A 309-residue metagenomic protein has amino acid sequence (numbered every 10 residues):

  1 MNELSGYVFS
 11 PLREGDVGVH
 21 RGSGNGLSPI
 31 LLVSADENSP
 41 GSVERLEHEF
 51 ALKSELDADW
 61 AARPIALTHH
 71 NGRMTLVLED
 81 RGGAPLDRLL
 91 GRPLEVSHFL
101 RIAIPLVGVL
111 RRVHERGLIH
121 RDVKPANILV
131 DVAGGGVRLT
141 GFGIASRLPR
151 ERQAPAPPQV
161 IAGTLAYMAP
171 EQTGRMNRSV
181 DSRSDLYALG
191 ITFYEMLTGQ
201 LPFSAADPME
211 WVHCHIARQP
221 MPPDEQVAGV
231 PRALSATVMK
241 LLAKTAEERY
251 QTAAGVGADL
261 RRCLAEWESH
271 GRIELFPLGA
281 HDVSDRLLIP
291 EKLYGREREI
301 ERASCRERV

Functional and structural regions predicted by a protein language model:
P40-E55: AlphaC helix of the eukaryotic protein kinase fold
D57-A66: Conserved HxN/HPN-centered segment at the entrance to the catalytic loop of eukaryotic protein kinase-like domains
N71-P85: Conserved short submotifs of the Hanks-type protein kinase catalytic core that shape the nucleotide-binding pocket
P85-E95: AlphaC helix of the protein kinase catalytic domain
I102-A103: Activation segment signature within eukaryotic-like protein kinase domains
V107-L118: Protein kinase catalytic-loop region centered on the HRD/HxD motif
T164-G271: C-terminal lobe helix-coil module of Hanks-type protein kinase domains
